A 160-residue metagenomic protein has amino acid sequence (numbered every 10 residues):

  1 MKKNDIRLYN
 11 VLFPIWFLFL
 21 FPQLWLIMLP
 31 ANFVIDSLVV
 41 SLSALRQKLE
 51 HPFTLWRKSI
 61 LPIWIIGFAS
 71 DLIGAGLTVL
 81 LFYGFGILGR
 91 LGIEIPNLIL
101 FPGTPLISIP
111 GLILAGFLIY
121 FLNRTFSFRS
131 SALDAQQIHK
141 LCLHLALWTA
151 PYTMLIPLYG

Functional and structural regions predicted by a protein language model:
M1-G160: Juxtamembrane/disordered regions of integral membrane proteins
